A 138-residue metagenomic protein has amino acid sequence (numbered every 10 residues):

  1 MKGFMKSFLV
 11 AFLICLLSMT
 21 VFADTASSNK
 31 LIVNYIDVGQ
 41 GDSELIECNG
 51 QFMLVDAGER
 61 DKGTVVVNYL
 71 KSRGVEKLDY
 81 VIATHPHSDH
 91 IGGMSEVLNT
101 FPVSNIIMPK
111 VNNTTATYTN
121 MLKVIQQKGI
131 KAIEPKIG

Functional and structural regions predicted by a protein language model:
K2-S7, L13, S18-G138: Non-globular, low-confidence helical/coil segments that flank catalytic cores
